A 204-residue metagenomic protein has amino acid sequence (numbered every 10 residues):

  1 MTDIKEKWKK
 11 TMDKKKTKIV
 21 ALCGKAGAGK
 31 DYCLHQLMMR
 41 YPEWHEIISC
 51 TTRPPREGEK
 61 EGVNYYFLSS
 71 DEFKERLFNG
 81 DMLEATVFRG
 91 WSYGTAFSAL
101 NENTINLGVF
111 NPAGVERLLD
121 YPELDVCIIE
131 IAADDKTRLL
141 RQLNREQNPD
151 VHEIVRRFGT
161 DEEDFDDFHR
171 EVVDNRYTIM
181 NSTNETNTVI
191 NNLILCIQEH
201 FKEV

Functional and structural regions predicted by a protein language model:
I4-M12: Pre-Walker A adenine-sensing motif
L22: Hydrophobic anchor at the beta1->P-loop junction of P-loop NTPases
K25: P-loop (Walker A) phosphate-binding loop of NTP-binding proteins
A28: ATP-binding Walker
D31: Walker A/P-loop
T51-N106, F110-P112: ATP-dependent small-molecule kinase phosphotransfer cores that center on conserved nucleotide phosphate-binding segments
L107-N111, Y121-N144: Conserved phosphate-donor/acceptor-positioning beta-strand/loop module used by diverse small-molecule
Q147-Q198, V204: Small-molecule kinase domains that catalyze NTP-dependent phosphoryl transfer to phosphate-bearing small molecules
